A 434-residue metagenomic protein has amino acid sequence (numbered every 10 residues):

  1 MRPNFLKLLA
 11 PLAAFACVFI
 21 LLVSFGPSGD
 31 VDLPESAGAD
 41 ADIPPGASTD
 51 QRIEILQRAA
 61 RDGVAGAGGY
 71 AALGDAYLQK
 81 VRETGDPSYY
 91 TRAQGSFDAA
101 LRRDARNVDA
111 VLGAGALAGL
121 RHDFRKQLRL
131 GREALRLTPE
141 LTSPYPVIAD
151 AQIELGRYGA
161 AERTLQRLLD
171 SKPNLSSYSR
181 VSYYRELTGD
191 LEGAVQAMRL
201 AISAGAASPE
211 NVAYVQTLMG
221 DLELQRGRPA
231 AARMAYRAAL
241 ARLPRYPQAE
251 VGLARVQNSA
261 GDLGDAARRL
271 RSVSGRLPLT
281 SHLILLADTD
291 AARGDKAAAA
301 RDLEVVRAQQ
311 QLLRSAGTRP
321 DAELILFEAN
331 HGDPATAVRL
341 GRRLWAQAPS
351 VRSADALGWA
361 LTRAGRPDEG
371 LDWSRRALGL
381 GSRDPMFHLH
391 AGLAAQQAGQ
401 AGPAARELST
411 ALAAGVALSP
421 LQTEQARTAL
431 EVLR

Functional and structural regions predicted by a protein language model:
R2-D104, V108-D109, R129, V416-A417 (+1 more regions): N-terminal leader/linker segments that initiate helical-solenoid repeat arrays
V64, A105, P139, K172-P173 (+9 more regions): Short coil turns that delineate tetratricopeptide repeat
G69, A110, P144, S177-Y178 (+7 more regions): TPR alpha-solenoid repeat register
A72, G113, V147, R180 (+8 more regions): Canonical tetratricopeptide repeat
K80, T84-P87, R121, L155 (+7 more regions): Structural motif corresponding to the intra-repeat A-B loop/turn of tetratricopeptide repeats
